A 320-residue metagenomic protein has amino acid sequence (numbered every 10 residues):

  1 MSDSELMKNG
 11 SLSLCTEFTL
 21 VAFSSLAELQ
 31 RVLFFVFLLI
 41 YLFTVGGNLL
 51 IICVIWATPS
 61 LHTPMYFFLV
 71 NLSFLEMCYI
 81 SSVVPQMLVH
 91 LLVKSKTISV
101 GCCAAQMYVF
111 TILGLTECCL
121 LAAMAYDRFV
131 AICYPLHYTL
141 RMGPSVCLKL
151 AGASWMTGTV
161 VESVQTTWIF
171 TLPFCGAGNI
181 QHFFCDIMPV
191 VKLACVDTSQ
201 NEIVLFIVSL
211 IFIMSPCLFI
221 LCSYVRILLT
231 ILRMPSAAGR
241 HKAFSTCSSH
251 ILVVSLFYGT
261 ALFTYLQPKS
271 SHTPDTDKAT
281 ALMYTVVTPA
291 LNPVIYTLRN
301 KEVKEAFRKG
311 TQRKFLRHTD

Functional and structural regions predicted by a protein language model:
M1-D320: Transmembrane helical core of 7TM receptor-like proteins
